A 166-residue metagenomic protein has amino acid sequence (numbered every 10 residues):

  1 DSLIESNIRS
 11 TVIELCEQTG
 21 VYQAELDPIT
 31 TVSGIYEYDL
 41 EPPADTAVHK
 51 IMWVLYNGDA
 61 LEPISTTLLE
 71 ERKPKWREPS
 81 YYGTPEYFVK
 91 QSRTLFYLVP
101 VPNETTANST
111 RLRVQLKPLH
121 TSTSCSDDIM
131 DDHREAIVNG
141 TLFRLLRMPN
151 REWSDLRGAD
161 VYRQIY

Functional and structural regions predicted by a protein language model:
D1-Y166: Glycine-enriched, solvent-exposed interface loops adjoining structured elements
